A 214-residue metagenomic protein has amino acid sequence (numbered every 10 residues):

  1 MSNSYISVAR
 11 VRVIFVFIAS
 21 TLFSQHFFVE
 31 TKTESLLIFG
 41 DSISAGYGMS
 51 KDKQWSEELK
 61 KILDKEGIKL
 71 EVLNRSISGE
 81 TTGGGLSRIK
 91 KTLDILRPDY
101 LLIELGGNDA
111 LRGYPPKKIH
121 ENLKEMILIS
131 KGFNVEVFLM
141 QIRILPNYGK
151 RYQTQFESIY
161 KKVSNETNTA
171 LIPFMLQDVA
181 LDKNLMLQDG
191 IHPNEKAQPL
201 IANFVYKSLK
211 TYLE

Functional and structural regions predicted by a protein language model:
S2-I14: Bacterial N-terminal signal peptides that target proteins for export
V13-L22: Bacterial N-terminal signal peptides
H26-S78, R88-R97: Serine-esterase "nucleophile elbow" of acetyl-processing enzymes
G40-D41, G79, G106, N194: Conserved G/P- and acidic residue-centered "switch" motifs that form tight phosphate/ATP-binding loops in soluble
S44-A45, G79, I144, L181: Active-site micro-motifs of SAM-dependent methyltransferase domains
S50, I77-E80, Y114, P193: Short, surface-exposed alpha-helical recognition segments that flank or form part of ligand/macromolecule-binding
G84-E214: Alpha-helical cap/lid subdomain in secreted, periplasmic, or secretory-pathway luminal O-acyl-processing enzymes
